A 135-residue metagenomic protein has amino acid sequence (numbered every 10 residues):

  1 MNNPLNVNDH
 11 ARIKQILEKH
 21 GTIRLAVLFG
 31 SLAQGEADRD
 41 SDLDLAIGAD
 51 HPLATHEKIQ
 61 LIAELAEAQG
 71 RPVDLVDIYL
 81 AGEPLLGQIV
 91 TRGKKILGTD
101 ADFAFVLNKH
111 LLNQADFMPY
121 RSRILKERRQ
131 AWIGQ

Functional and structural regions predicted by a protein language model:
M1-L25, Q34-D38, D50-Q135: Catalytic core of pol beta-like nucleotidyltransferases
S31: Conserved H-loop
D44-G48: Short beta-strand->loop micro-motif that forms the acidic, two-metal-ion catalytic signature in nucleotide-processing
